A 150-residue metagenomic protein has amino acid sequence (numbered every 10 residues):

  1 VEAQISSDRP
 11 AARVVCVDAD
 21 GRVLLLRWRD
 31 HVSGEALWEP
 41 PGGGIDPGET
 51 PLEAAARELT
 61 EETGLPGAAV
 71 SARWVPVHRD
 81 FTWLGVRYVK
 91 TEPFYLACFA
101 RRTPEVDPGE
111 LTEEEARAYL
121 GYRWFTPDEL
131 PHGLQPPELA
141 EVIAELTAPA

Functional and structural regions predicted by a protein language model:
E2-L24, P47: Conserved N-terminal beta-strand and adjoining loop/helix that marks the start of the Nudix/MutT-like hydrolase domain
V15, L24-L26, P93-A97: Short, hydrophobic/aromatic-rich beta-strand segments within well-structured domains
L26, W74, F125: Hydrophobic residues at beta-strand termini and immediately following loops that shape nucleotide-binding pockets
V32-A36: A conserved beta-turn-beta hairpin within the catalytic core of GNAT-like acetyltransferases that forms part
E39-P40: A short gly/proline-enriched turn/hairpin at secondary-structure junctions
I45-A69, V77-Q135: Unchanged
H132-A150: Charged phosphate-binding loop/patch that engages nucleotide di/tri-phosphates or the phosphate backbone of nucleic
